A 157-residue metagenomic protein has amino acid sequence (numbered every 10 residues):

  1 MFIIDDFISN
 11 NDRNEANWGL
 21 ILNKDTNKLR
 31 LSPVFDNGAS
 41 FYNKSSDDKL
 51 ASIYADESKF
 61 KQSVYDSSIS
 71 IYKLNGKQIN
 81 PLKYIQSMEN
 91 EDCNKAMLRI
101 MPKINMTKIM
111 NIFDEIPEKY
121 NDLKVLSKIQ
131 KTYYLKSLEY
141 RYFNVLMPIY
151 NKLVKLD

Functional and structural regions predicted by a protein language model:
M1-L20: Internal, conserved structured core segments that host functional sites
N23-D157: C-terminal catalytic region of ATP-dependent kinase domains
